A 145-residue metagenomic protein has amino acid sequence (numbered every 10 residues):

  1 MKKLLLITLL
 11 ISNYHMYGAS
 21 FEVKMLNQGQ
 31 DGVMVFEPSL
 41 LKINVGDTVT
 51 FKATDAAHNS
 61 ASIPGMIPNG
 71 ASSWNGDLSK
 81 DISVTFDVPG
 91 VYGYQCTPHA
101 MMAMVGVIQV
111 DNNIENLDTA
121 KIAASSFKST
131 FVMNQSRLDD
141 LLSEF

Functional and structural regions predicted by a protein language model:
M1, Y14-G18: Short, surface-exposed loop and linker segments with low hydrophobicity and enrichment for Pro/Ser/Thr
M1-L5, Q135: Extended boundary segments
L4-S12: Sec-dependent N-terminal signal peptides
Y17-F145: Extracytoplasmic copper-binding redox domains, predominantly the cupredoxin/blue-copper superfamily
